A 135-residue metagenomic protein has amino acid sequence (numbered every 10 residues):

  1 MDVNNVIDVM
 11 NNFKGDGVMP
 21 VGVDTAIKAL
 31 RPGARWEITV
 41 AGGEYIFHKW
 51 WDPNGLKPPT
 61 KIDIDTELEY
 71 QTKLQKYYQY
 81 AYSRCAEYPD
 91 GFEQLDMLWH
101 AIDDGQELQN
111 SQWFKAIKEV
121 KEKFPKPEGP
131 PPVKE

Functional and structural regions predicted by a protein language model:
D2-E135: A preference for well-ordered globular domain cores that mediate specific macromolecular interactions or catalysis
